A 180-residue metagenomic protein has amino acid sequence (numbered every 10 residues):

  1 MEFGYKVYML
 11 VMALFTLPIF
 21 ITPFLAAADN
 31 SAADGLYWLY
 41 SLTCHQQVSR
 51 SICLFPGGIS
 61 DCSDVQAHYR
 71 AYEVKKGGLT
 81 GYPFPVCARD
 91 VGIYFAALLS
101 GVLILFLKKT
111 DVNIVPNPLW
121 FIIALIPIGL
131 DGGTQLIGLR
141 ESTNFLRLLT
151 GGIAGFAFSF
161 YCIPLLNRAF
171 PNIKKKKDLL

Functional and structural regions predicted by a protein language model:
E2, F106-V115: Membrane-interface helix-boundary motifs at transmembrane edges
F3-S31: N-terminal signal-anchor transmembrane alpha helix
V11-I19, A96-S100, P116-I137: Small-polar-interrupted transmembrane alpha-helices in polytopic inner-membrane proteins
A27-Q47: Interfacial/capping segments of alpha-helical transmembrane domains
F55-A97: Individual transmembrane alpha-helix segments
L79-P83, G129-G155: Interfacial helix-loop-helix junctions of multi-pass membrane proteins
A96-S100, G152-R168: Hydrophobic cores of alpha-helical transmembrane segments in multi-pass inner/ER membrane proteins, independent
P171-L180: Short, highly charged, low-complexity non-transmembrane loops/tails of multi-pass membrane proteins
